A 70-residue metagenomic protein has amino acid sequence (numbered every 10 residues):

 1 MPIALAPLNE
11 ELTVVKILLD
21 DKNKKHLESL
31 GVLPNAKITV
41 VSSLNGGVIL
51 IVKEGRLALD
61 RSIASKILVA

Functional and structural regions predicted by a protein language model:
M1-A70: Compact, glycine-rich, soluble single-domain proteins
